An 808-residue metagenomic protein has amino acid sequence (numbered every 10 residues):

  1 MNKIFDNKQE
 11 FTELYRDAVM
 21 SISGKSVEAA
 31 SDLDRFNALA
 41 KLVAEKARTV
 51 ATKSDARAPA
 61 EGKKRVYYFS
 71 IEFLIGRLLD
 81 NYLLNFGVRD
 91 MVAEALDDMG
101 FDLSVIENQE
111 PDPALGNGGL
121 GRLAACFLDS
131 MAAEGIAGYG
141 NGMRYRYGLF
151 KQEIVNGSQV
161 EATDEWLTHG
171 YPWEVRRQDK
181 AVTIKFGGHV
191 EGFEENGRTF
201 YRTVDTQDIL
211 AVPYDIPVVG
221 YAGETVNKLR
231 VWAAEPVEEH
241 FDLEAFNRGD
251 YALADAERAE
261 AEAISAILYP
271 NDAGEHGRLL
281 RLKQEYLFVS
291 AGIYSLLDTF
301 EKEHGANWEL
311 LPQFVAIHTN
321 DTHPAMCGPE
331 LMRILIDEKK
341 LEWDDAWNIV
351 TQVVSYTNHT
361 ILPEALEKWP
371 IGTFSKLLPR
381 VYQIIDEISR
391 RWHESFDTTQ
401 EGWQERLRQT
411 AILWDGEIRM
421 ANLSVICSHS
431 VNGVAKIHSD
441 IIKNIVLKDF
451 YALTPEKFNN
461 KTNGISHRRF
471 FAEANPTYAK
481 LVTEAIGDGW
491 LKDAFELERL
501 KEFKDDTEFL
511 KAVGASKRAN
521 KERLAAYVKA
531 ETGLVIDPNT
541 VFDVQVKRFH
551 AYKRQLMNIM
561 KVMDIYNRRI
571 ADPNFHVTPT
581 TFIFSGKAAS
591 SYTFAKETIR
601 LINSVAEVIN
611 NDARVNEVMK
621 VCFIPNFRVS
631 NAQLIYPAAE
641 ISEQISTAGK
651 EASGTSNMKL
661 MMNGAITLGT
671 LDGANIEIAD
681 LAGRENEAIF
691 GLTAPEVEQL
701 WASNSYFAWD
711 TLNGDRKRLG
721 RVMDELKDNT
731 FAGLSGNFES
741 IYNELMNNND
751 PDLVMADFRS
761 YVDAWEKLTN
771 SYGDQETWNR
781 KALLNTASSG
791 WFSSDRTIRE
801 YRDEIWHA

Functional and structural regions predicted by a protein language model:
M1-A808: A conserved ligand/cofactor-binding region detector
